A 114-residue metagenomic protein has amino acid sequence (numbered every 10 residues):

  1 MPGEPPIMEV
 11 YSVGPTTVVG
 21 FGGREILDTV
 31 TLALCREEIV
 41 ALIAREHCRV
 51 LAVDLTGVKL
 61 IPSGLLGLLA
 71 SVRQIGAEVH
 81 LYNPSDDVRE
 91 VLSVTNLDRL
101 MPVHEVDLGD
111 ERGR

Functional and structural regions predicted by a protein language model:
P2-E37, G57: STAS-typified acidic loop motif
P15, D86, L108: Residues that form or immediately flank small-molecule/cofactor binding pockets and catalytic motifs
E25-M101: Amphipathic alpha-helical interaction surfaces in cytosolic regulatory modules
E90, G109-D110: Short secondary-structure boundary/hinge segments and terminal tails
L100-G109: Short acidic-hydrophobic, aromatic-tinged amphipathic segments that line or gate anion-handling sites
R112-R114: Contiguous terminal or domain-adjacent regions that often encompass a lipid-handling module or interaction segment
